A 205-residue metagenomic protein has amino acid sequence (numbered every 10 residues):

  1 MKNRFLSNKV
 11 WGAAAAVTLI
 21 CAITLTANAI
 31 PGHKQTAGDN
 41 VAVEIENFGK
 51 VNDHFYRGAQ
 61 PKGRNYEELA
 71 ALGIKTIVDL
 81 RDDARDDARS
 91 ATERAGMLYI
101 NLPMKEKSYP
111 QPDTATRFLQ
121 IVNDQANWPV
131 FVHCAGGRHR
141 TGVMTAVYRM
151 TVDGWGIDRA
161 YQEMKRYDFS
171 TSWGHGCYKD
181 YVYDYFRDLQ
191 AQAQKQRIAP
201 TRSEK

Functional and structural regions predicted by a protein language model:
K2-F131, V143-K205: Cys-dependent protein tyrosine phosphatase-like superfamily
C134: Short cysteine clusters
G137: Substrate/cofactor-recognition hotspot
R140: Glycine/aspartate-rich loop-and-adjacent alpha/beta segment that forms the canonical ThDP
